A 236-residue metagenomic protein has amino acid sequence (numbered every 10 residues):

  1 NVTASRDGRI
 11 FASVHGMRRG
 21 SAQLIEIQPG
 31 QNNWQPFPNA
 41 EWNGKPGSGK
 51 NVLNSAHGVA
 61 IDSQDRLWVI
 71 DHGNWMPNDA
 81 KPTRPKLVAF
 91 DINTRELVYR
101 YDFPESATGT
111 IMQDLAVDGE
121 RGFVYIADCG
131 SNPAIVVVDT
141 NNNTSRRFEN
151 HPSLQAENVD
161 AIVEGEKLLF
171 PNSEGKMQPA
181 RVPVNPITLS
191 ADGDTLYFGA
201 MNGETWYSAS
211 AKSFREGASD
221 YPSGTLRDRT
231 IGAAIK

Functional and structural regions predicted by a protein language model:
N1-A22: Beta-strand-rich domains and repeat architectures in extracellular enzymes and scaffolds, especially beta-propellers
N1-D7, S48-R66, E105-V124, L154-T195 (+1 more regions): Beta-rich, blade/repeat-based domains predominating in secreted/periplasmic proteins but also intracellular
A12-R18, I61, V69-G73, N78 (+3 more regions): Conserved beta-strand positions in repeat-built beta-propeller and related beta-rich domains
A22-I25, P85-V88, A134-V136, T205-Y207: A short loop-to-beta-strand structural motif that recurs across blades of beta-propeller domains
G30-M76, A80, P85, Y99-E105: Blade-loop segments of beta-propeller domains
W34-G49, V98-E105, R146-R147, F170-M177 (+1 more regions): A short beta-strand motif characteristic of beta-propeller blades
N74-F123, A127, P133: Asp-box/WD-like beta-propeller blade repeats and closely related beta-sheet repeat scaffolds
T140-S145, S208-Y221: Short loop/turn segments immediately following beta-strands, especially the blade-tip and inter-blade linker loops
